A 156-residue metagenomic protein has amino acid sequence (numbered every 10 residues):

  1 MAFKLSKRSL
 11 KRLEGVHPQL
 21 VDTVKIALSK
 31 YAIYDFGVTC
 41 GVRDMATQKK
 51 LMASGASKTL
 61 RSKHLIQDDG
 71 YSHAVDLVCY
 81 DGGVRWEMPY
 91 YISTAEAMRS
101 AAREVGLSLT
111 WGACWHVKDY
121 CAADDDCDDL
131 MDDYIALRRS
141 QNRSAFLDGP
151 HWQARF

Functional and structural regions predicted by a protein language model:
M1-G37: Active-site acidic/histidine clusters and adjacent loop/turn architecture that either coordinate catalytic ions
L10-P18, V42, M88-I92: Soluble non-cytosolic domains of exported or imported proteins
G15-H17, M52-S57, L130-Y134: A short linear-motif detector with a strong N-terminal bias
P18, D22, A46, S72 (+1 more regions): Short, well-structured alpha-helical interface segments that form or flank functional binding sites
K25-A56: Extended, low-complexity, intrinsically disordered C-terminal regulatory tails of eukaryotic serine/threonine kinases
G55-L65: Cytochrome P450 catalytic domain signature, combining two hallmark sequence patches
L65-F156: Catalytic cores and adjacent binding grooves of peptidoglycan-active enzymes
